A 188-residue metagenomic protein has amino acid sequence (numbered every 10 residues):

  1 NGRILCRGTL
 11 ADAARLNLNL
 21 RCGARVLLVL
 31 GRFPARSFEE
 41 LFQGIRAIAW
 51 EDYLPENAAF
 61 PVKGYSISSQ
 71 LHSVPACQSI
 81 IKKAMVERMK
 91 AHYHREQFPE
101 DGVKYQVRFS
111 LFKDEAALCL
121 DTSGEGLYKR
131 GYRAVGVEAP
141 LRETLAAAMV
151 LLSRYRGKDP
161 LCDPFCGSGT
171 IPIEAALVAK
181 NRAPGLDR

Functional and structural regions predicted by a protein language model:
N1-Y105: Non-catalytic nucleic-acid substrate-recognition regions in nucleic-acid-modifying enzymes
D12, S68, E115, G124 (+2 more regions): Short loop/turn segments at secondary-structure transitions that flank enzyme active sites
S69, S73, V137, D163: Conserved aromatic-histidine-acidic binding/catalytic patches
A76-Q78, G124, A176-K180: Short, glycine/charged-enriched secondary-structure capping and boundary segments
V107-L120: C-terminal edge-of-domain segments
L118-R154: SAM-dependent Rossmann-like transferase core, predominantly class I methyltransferases with a strong bias toward
L141-R188: Conserved S-adenosyl-L-methionine
